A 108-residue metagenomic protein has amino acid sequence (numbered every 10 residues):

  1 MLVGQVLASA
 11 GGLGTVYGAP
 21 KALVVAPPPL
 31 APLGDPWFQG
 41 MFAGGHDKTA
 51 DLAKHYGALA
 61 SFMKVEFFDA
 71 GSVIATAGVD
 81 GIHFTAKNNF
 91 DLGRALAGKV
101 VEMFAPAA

Functional and structural regions predicted by a protein language model:
M1-A108: Alpha-helical cap/lid subdomain in secreted, periplasmic, or secretory-pathway luminal O-acyl-processing enzymes
